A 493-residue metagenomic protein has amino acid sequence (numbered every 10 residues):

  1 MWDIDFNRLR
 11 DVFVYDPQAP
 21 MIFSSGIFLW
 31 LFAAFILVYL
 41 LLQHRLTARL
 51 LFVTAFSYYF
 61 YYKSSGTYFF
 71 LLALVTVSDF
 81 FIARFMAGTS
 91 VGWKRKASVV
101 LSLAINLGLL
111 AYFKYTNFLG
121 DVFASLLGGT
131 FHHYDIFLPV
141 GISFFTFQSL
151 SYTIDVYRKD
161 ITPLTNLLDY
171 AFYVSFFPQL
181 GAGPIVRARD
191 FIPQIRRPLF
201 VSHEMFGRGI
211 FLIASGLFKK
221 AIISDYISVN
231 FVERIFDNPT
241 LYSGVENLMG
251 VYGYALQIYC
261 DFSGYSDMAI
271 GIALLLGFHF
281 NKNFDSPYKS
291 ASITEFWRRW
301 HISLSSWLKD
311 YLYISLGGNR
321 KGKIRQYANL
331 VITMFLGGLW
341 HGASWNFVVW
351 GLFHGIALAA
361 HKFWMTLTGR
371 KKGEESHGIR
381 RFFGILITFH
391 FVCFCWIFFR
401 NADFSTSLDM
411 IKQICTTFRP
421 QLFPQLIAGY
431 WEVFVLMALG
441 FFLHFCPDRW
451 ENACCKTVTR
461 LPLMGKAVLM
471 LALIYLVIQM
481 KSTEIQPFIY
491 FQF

Functional and structural regions predicted by a protein language model:
W2-Q492: Membrane-embedded transmembrane alpha-helical bundles that form the catalytic cores of multi-pass lipid-modifying
